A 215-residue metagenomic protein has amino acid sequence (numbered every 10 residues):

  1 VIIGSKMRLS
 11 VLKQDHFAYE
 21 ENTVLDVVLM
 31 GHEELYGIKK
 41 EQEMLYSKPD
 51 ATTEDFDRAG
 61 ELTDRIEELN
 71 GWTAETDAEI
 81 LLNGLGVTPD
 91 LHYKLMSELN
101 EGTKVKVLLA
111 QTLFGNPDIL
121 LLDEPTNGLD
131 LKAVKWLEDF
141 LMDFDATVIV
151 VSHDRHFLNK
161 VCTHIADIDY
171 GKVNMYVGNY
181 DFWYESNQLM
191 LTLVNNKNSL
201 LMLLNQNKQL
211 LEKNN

Functional and structural regions predicted by a protein language model:
V1-S199: ABC ATP-binding cassette signature C-motif
S199-N215: Short cytosolic helices in intracellular loops of multi-pass membrane proteins
